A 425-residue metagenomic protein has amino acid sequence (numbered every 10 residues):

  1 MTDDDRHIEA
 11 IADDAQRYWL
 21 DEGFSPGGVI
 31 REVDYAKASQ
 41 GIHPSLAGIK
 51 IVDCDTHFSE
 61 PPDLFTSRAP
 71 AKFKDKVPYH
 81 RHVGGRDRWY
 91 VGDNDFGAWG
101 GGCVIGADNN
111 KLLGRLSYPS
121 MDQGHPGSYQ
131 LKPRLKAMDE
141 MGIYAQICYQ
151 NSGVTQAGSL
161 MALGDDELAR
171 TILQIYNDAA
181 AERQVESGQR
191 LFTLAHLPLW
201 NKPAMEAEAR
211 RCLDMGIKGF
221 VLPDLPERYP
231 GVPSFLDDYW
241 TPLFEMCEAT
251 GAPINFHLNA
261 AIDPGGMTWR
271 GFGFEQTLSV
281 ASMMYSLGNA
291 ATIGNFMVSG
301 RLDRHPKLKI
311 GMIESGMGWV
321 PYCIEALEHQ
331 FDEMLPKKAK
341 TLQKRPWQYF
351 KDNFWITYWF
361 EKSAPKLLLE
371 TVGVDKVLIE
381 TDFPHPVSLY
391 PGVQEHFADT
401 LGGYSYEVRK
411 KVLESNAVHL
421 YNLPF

Functional and structural regions predicted by a protein language model:
T2-K50, D63-A145, I175-E186, A207-R210 (+6 more regions): Mid-to-C-terminal alpha-helical segments outside catalytic/metal-binding sites
D3-D5, L168-A169, Q184-F192, L197 (+1 more regions): Catalytic pocket-lining loop regions of alpha/beta-barrel enzymes, especially the amidohydrolase/enolase/GH5 lineages
T56-H57, D382-F383: Active-site metal-binding loops of divalent metal-dependent hydrolases
E60, Y149, P223: Conserved residues at the C-terminal ends of beta-strands
L113-P119, V154-L168, P203: Surface-exposed, active-site-proximal loop segments in enzymatic domains
P119-S128, L163, L191-P203: Active-site mouth loops of central-metabolism enzymes
Q146-I147, F220: Paired acidic/hydrophobic, glycine-rich loop segments that form the ligand-binding mouth/hinge of periplasmic-binding
Y149-V154, L258-P264, F383-H385: Short glycine-enriched loops at secondary-structure junctions
